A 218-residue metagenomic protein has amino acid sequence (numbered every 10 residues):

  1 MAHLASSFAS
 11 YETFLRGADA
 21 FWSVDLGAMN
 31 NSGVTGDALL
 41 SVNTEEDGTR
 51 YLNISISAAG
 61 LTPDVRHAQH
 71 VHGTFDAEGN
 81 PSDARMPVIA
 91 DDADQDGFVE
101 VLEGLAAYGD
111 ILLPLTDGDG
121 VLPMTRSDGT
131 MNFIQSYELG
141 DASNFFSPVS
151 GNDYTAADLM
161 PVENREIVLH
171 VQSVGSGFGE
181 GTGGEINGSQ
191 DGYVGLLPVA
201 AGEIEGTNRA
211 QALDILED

Functional and structural regions predicted by a protein language model:
M1-L216: N-terminal leader/targeting pre-sequences
